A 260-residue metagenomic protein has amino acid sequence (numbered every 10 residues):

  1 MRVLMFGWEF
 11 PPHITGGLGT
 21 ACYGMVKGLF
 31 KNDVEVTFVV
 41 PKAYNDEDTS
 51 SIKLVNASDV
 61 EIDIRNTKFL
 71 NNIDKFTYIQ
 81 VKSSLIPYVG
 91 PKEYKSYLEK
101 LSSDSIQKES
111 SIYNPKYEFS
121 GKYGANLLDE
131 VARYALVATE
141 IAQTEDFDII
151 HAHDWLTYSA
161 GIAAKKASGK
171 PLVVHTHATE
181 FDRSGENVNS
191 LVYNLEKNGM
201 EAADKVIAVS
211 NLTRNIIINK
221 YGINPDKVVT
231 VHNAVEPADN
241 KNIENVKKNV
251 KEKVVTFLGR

Functional and structural regions predicted by a protein language model:
V3, I149-H151, Y158, A163-R183 (+1 more regions): Active-site proximal beta-strand in glycosyltransferases
F6, V209, V231, F257-G259: Short hydrophobic "strand-cap" motifs at the C-terminus of beta-strands
E9-A21, D46-E47: A short, glycine/small-residue-rich beta-strand->loop->alpha-helix junction that serves as a flexible
G19-F30: Short amphipathic alpha-helix
V34-A142: A conserved catalytic-core segment of Leloir-type glycosyltransferases
T139-T144, N189-V206: Membrane-proximal helix-turn-helix segments that form the acceptor-binding/catalytic region of lipid-linked
I207, K248-R260: Conserved donor-binding/catalytic core segment of Leloir-type glycosyltransferases
L212, A234: Carbohydrate-associated surface elements
